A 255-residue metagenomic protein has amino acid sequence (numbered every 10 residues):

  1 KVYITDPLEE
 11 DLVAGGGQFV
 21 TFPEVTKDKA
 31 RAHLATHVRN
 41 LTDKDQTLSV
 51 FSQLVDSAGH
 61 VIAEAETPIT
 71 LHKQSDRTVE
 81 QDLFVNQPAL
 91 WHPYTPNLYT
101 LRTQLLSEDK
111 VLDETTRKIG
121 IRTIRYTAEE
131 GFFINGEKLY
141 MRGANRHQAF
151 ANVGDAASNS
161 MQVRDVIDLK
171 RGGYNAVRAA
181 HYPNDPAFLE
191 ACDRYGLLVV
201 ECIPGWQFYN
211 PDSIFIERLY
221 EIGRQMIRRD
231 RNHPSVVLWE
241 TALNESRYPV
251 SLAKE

Functional and structural regions predicted by a protein language model:
K1-P186, E190-A191, Y195-V199, I222 (+2 more regions): Secreted/periplasmic carbohydrate-active enzymes, especially glycoside hydrolases
H147-F150, G205-Y209: Conserved radical SAM core fold
P183-D185, G205-Q207, L243-R247: Solvent-exposed loop/turn segments at secondary-structure junctions within structured extracellular/periplasmic domains
R194, P211-E255: Active-site neighborhood of glycoside hydrolase catalytic domains
